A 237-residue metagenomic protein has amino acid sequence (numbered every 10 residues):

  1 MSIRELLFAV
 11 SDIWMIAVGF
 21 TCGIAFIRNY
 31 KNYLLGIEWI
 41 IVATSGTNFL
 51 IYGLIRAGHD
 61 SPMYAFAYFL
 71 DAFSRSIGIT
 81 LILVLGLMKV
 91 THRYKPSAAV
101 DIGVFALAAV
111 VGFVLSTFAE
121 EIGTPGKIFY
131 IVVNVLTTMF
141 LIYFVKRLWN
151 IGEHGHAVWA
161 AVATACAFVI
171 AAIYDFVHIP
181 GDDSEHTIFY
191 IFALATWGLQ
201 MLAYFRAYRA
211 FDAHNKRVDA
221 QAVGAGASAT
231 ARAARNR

Functional and structural regions predicted by a protein language model:
M1-V18, H186: Hydrophobic transmembrane alpha-helical segments in integral membrane proteins
G19-I27, Y52-Y64, F69-F105: Internal transmembrane alpha-helix with an interfacial aromatic "cap," most often the third helix
N29-T44, Y94-V104, E153-A163, K216-D219: Membrane-interfacial loop-to-transmembrane alpha-helix junctions, especially the N-terminal start
G36-A57, V162-V177: Hydrophobic alpha-helical transmembrane segments of multi-pass membrane proteins
G53-P62, V114-G123, A172-D183: Juxtamembrane "helix-exit" motif on the non-cytosolic side of transmembrane helices
S61-F73, G123-V132, D183-A193: Non-cytosolic membrane-interface motifs at loop->transmembrane helix junctions
I77-N150: Membrane-proximal helix-loop-helix units in multi-pass membrane proteins
L83, Y143-R237: C-terminal transmembrane-bundle signature of multipass membrane proteins, characterized by strong activation on
